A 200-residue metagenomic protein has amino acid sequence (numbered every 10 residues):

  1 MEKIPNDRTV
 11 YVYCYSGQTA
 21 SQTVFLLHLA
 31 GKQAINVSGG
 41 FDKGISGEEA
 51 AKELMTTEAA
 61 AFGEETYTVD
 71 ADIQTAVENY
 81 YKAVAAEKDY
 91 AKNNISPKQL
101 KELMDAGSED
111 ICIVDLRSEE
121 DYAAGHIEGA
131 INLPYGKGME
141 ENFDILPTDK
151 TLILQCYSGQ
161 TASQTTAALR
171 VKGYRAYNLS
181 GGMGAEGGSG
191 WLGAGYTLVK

Functional and structural regions predicted by a protein language model:
M1-T9, Q18-N94, K98, A123-T151 (+1 more regions): Rhodanese-like catalytic fold shared by cysteine-dependent sulfurtransferases and DSP/PTP-type phosphatases
V12-C14, Q155-C156: Short, surface-exposed ligand- or partner-binding patches at beta-edge/loop junctions that are enriched in aromatics
S16, V114, S158: Single, functionally critical "micro-switch" positions that shape active/binding sites and transmembrane helices
L100, C112-R117, L133: Short hydrophobic beta-strand that contains or immediately precedes a catalytic carboxylate
K101-E109: A short acidic-Thr-Gly-centered motif at the start of a beta-strand
D115, C156, S180: Active-site proximal loops enriched in glycine and acidic residues that flank catalytic Cys/His/Asp and coordinate
E120: Conserved alpha-helical interface elements of two-component signaling phosphotransfer modules
